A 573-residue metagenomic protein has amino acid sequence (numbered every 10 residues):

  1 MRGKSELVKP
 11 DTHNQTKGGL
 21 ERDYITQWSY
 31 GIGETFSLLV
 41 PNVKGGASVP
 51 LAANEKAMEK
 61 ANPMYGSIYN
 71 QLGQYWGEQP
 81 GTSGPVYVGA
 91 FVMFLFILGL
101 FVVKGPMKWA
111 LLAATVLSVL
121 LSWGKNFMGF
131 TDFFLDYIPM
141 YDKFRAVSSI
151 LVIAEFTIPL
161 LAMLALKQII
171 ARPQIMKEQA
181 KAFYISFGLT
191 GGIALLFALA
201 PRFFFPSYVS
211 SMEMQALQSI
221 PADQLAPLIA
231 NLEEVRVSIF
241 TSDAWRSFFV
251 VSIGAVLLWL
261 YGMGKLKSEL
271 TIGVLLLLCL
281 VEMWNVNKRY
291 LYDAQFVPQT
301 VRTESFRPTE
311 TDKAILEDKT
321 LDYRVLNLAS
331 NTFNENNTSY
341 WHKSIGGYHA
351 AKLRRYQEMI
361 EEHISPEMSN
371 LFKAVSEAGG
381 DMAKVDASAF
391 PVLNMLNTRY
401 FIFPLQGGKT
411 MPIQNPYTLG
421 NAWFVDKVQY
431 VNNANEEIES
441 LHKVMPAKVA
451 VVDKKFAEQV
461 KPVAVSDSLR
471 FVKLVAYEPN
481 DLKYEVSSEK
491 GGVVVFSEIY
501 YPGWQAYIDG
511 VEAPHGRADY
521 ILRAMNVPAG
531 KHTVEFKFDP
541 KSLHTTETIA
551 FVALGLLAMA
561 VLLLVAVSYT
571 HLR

Functional and structural regions predicted by a protein language model:
M1-K56, P206-V209: Aromatic-rich transmembrane-lumenal/periplasmic boundary elements in polytopic membrane proteins
E6-H13, I158-L161, Q179-L195, L276-M283 (+2 more regions): C-terminal, active-site-flanking charged/polar segments
G31, V43, Y208-S211, L275-F306 (+4 more regions): Extracytoplasmic/lumenal acceptor-recognition loop(s) of multi-pass membrane glycoenzymes
F36-V92, R236-W245: Individual transmembrane alpha-helix segments
A61-G73, F91, F127-I138, Q224-L232 (+3 more regions): Active-site-adjacent bridging/hinge elements
F94, R399, G408, K448-S568 (+1 more regions): Active-site-proximal, structured, solvent-exposed surfaces of multi-pass membrane proteins that position macromolecular
V103-P308, A529-R573: Contiguous transmembrane helix-bundle modules in multi-pass membrane proteins
